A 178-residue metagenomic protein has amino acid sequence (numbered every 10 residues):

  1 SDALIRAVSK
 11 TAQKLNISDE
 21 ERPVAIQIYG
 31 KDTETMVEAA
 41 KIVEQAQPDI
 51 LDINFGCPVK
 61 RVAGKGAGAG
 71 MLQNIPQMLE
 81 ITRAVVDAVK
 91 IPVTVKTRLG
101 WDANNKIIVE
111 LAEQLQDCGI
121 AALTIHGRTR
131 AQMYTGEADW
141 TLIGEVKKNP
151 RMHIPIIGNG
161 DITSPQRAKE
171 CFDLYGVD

Functional and structural regions predicted by a protein language model:
S1-D178: Flavin-dependent oxidoreductase catalytic cores
